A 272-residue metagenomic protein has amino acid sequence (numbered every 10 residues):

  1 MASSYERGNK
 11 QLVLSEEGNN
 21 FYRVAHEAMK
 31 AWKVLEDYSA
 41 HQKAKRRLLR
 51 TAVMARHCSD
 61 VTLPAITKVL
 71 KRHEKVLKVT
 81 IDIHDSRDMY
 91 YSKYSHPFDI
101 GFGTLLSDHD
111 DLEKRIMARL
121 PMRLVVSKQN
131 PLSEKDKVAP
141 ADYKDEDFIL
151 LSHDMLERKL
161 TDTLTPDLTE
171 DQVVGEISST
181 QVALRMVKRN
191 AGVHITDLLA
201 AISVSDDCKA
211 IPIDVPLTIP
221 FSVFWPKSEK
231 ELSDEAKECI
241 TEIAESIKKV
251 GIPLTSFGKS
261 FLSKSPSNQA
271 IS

Functional and structural regions predicted by a protein language model:
M1-L14: A short LG(V/I)-centered, amphipathic sequence patch enriched for acidic residue(s) preceding the LG motif
V13-H41: Alpha-helical "hinge/linker" immediately C-terminal to small N-terminal DNA-binding modules
K43, D110-M122, V126-F148, S233 (+1 more regions): Flexible hinge/capping segments at coil-to-helix
R46-H109, I177: Central regulatory/effector-binding core of bacterial HTH transcription factors
L48-V53, G101, V125, I149 (+2 more regions): Short, well-ordered beta-strand segments
D85-Y90, Y94-P97, T104, H153-K209: Hydrophobic hinge/microswitch elements
H109-I116, L120, V182-K230: Beta-alpha-beta core module
E146-T169, S233-G258, L262: Secondary-structure junction motif
